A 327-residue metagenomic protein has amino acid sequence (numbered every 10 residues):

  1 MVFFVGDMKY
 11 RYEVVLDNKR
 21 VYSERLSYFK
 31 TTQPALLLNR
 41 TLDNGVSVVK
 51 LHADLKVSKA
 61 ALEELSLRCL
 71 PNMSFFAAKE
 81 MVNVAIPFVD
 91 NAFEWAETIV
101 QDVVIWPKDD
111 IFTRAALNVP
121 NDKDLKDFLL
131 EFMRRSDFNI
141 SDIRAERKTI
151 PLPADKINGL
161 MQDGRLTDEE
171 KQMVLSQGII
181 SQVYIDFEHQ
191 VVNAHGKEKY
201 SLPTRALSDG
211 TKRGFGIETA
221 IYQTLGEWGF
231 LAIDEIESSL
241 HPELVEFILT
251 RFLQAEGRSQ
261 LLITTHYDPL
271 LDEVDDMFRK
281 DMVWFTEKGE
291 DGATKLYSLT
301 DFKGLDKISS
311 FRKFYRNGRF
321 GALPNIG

Functional and structural regions predicted by a protein language model:
M1-F4, F187-H189: Short beta-strand segments that buttress and anchor functional surface loops
V5, K9-L160: Electropositive, glycine-dotted interaction segments that contact anionic polymers or phosphate-rich ligands
D17-Y22, G178-D186, R279-D281: A short, compositionally biased
N18-Y22, T31-Q33, N44, W95-A96 (+5 more regions): Short, low-complexity, polar/charged sequence segments that are solvent-exposed and flexible
L70-A85, L160-E169, H195-S201, D234-E237: Short charge-dense sequence patches
T98-F230, T300, I326-G327: Conserved NTPase motor "head" modules and their coupling/switch loops across ABC/AAA+ ATPases, GTPases, and GHKL ATPases
E188-I326: Switch/communication elements of ASCE P-loop NTPase nucleotide-binding domains
